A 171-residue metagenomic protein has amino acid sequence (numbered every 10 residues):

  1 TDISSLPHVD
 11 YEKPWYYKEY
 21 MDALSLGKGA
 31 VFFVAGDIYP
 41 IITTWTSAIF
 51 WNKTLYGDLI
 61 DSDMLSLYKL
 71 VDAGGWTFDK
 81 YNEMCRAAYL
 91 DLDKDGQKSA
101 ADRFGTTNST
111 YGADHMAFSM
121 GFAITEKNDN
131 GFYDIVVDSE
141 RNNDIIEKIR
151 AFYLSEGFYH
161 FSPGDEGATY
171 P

Functional and structural regions predicted by a protein language model:
T1, N108, D165-P171: Short, intrinsically disordered, charge-balanced linker/junction segments flanking boundaries in proteins
T1-A23, L59: Extracytoplasmic "Venus flytrap"/periplasmic binding protein-like
I3, K53, W76-F78: Structural motif detector for alpha-helix initiation sites
H8, T54, D61, E83-D93 (+1 more regions): Sec-exported extracytoplasmic/periplasmic mature domains
A23-I49, G74-D134: Extracytoplasmic/periplasmic solute-binding protein
T54-D72: Aromatic-glycine-rich donor-binding/catalytic loop that engages nucleotide-sugar donors across glycosyltransferases
M64-L70, D93-R103, H160-Y170: Short helix/loop segment immediately N-terminal to the Walker
N82-C85, H115-T169: Glycine-centered hinge/linker elements that transmit conformational signals in sensory and ligand-binding systems
